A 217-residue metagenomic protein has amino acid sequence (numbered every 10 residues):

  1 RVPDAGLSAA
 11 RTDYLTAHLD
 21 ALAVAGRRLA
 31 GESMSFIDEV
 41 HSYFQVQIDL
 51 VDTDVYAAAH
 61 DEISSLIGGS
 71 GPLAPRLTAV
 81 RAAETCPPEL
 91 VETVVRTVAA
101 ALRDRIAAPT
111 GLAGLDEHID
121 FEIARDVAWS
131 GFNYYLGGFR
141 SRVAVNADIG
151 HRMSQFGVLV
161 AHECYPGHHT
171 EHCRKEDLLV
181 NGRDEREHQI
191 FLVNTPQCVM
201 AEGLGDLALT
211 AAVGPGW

Functional and structural regions predicted by a protein language model:
R1-W217: N-terminal maturation segment of proteins
